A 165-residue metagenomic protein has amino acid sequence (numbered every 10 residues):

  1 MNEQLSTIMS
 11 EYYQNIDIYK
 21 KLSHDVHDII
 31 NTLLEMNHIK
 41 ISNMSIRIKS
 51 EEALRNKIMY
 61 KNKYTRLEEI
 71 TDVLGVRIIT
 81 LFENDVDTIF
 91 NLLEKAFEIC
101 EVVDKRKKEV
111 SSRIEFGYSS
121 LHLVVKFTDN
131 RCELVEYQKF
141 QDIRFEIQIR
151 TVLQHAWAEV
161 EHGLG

Functional and structural regions predicted by a protein language model:
M1-G165: Nucleic-acid processing machinery
